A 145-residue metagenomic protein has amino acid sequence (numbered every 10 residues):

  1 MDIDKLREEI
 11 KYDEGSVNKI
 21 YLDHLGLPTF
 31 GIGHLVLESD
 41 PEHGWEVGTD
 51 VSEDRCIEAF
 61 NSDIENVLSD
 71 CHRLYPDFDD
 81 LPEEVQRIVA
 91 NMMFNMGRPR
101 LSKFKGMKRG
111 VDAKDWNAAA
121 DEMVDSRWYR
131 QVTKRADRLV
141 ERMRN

Functional and structural regions predicted by a protein language model:
M1-K19, L25-G26, H34-V36, V51 (+4 more regions): Long, amphipathic alpha-helical surface segments
N18-Y21, R73-E84, E122: Surface-exposed patches in mature extracellular/periplasmic domains of secreted proteins
F30: Conserved functional hotspot residues at active sites or interaction interfaces
H43-Y75, E83-A90, F94-L101: Alpha-helical segment that forms one wall of the substrate-binding/catalytic cleft in peptidoglycan-active domains
